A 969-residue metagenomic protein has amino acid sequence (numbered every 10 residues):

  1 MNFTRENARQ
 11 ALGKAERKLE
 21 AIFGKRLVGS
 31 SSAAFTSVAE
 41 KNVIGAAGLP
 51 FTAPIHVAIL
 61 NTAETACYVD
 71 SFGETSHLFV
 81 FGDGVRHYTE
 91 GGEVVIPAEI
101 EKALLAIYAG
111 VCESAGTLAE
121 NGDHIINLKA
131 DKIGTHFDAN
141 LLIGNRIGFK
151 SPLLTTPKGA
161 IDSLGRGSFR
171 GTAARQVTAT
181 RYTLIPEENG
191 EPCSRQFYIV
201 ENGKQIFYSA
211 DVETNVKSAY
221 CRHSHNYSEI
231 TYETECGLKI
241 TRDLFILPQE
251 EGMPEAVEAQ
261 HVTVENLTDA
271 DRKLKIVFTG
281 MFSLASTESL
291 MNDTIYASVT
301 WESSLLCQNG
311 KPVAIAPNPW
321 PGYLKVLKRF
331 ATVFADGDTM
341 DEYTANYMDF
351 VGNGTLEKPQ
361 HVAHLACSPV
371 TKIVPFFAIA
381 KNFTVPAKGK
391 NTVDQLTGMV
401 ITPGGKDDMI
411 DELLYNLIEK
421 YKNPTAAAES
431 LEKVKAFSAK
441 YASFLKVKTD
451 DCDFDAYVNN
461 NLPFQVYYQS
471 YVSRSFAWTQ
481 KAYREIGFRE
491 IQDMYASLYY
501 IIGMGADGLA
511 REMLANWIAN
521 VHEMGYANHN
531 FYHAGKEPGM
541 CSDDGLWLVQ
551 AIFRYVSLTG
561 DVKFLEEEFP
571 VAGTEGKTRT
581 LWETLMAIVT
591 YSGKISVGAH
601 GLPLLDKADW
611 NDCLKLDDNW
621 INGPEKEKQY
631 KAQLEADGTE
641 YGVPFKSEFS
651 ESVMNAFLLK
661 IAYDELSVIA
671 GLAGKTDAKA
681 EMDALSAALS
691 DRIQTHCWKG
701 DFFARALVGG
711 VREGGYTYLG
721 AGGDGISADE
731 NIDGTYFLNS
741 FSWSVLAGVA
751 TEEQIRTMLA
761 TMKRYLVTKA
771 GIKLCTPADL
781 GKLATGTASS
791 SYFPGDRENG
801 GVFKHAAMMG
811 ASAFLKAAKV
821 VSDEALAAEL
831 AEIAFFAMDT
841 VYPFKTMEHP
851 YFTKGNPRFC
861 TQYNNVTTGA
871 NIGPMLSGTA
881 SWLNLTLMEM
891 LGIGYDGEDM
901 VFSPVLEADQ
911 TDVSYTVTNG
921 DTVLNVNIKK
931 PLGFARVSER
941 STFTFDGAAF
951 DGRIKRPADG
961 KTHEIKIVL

Functional and structural regions predicted by a protein language model:
F3-E485, R489-D493, M504, M513-N516 (+8 more regions): Anionic coordination/interaction segments
A39, G45-G48, T52, A63 (+15 more regions): Ser/Thr/Asn(+Pro)-rich, low-complexity disordered segments
Y198-V200, F488-D606, S652-A656, K660 (+4 more regions): Aromatic-rich carbohydrate-recognition surfaces in CAZymes
Y220-H223, T449-N460, M504, G508 (+6 more regions): Active-site acid/base region of carbohydrate-active enzymes
Y227-E229, L284, L581, K646-I661: Hydrophobic, small-residue-rich alpha-helical packing segments that form membrane-like cores
V257-K275, V333-M340, T344, V668-H696 (+2 more regions): Beta-rich accessory regions
V277-T279, L290-Y296, N528, L658-G786 (+2 more regions): Catalytic cores of carbohydrate-active enzymes
A477-M494, H533-D543, E640-A656, Y716-A747 (+3 more regions): Solvent-exposed loop and edge beta-strand segments that line ligand/cofactor-binding and catalytic clefts
